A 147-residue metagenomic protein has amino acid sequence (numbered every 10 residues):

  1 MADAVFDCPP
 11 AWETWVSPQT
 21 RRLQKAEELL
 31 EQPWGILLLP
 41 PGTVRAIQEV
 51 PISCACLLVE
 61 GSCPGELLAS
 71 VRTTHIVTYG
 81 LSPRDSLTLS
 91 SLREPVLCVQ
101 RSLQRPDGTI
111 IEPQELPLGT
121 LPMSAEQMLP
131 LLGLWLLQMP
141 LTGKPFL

Functional and structural regions predicted by a protein language model:
M1-T20, K144-P145: Walker A (P-loop) phosphate-binding motif
C8, C54-C56, C63, C98 (+1 more regions): Generic recognition of cysteine residues
C8-P9, P40, E60, D85 (+1 more regions): Alpha-helix initiation/capping motif
P9-W12, E31, L132: Intrinsically disordered regions, especially transient/low-confidence alpha-helical propensity segments and coil-helix
W12, G65, D85: Flexible, glycine-rich phosphate/dinucleotide-binding loops and adjacent beta-alpha linkers at cofactor/substrate
V16-Y79: Flexible active-site lid/hinge loop adjacent to a nucleotide/diphosphate and Mg2+-phosphate binding pocket
Y79-L147: Adenine nucleotide phosphate-binding catalytic loops in nucleotide-utilizing enzymes
